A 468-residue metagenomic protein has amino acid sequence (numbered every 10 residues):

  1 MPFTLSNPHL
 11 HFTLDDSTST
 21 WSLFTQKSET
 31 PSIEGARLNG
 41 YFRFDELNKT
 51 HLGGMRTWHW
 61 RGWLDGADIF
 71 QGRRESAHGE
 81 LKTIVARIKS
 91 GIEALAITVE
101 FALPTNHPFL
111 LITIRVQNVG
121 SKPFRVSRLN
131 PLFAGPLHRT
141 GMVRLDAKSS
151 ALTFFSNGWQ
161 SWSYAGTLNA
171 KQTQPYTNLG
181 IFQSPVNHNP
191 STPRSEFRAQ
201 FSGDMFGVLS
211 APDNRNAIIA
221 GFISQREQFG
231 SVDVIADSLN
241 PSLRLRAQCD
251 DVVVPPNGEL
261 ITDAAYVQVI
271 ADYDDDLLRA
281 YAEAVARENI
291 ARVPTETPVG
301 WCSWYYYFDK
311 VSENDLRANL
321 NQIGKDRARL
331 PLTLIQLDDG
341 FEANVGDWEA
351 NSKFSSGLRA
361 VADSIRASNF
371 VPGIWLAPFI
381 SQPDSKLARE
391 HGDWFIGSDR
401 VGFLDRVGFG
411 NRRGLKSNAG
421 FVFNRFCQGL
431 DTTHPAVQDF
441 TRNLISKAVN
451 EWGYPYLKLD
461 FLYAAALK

Functional and structural regions predicted by a protein language model:
P2-R87, G135, T140-G141, L152: Acidic-aromatic substrate-binding/catalytic surfaces of carbohydrate-active enzymes
T4-S6, I88-G91, P175-T297: Beta-strand-rich recognition/accessory modules
G91-E93, T105-F182: Acidic (Asp/Glu-rich), glycine- and aromatic
D276-L334, D338-A343: An acidic-aromatic substrate-binding cleft motif
E296, Y305, D309, I374 (+1 more regions): Active-site-adjacent "subsite" loops/lids of carbohydrate-active enzymes
P298-D315, F341-S356, F421-R442, Y463-K468: The substrate-binding groove and active-site-proximal loops of carbohydrate-active enzymes, especially glycoside
P331-F341, T441-K468: Active-site groove signature of glycoside hydrolases
D338-S398: Acidic/aromatic-lined carbohydrate-recognition and catalytic surfaces of CAZymes acting on diverse glycans
